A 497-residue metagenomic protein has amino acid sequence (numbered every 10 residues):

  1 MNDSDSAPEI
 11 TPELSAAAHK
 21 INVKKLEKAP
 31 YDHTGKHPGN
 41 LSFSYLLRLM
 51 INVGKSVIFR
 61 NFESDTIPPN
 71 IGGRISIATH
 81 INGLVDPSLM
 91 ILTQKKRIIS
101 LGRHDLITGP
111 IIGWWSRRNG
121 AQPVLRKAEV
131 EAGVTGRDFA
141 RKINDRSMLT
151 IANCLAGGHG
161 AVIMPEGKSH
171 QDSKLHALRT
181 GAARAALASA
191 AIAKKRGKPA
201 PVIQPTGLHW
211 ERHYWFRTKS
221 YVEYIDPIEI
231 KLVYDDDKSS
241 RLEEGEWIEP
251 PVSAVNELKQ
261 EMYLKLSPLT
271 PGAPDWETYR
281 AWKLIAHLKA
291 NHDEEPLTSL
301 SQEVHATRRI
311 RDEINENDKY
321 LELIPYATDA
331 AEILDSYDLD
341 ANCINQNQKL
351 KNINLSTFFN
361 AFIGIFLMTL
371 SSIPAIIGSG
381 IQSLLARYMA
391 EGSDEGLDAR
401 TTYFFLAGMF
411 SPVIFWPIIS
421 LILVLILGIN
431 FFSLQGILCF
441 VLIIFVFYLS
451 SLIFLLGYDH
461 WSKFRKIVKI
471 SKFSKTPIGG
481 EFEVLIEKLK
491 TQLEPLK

Functional and structural regions predicted by a protein language model:
M1-E27: Intrinsically disordered, low-structural-confidence terminal and linker regions
N2-T11, G35-P250, L355, S371-K497: Soluble catalytic domains of membrane acyltransferases
V23-G35, Q348-K351: A short, surface-exposed helix-loop junction/capping segment
G181, E257, I365: Short, well-structured alpha-helical interface segments that form or flank functional binding sites
R184-L187, Q260, L264-S267, M368: A broad, structural surface signal
E249-N347: Long, charge-rich alpha-helical interaction segments
E313-E391: Membrane-proximal, non-transmembrane alpha-helical segments
